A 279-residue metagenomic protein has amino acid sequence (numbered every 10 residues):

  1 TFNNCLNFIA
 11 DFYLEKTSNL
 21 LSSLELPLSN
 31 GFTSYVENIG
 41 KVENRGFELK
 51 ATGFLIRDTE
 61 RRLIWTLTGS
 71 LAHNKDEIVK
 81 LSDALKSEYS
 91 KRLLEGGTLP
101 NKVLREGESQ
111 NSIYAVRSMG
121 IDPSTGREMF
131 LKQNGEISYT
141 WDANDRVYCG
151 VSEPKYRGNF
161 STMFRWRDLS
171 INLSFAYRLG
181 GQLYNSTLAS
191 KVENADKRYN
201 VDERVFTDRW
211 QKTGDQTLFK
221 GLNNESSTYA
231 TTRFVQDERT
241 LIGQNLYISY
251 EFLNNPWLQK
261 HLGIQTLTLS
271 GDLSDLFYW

Functional and structural regions predicted by a protein language model:
T1, L6-L14, R45-L55, W65-H73 (+4 more regions): Membrane-embedded beta-strands that build the outer-membrane beta-barrel scaffold
T1-S29, E37, K41-N44: Extended, folded domain segments that form the structural surfaces/walls around functional sites
K16-L20, F32-T33, R57-T59, K75-L81 (+2 more regions): Gram-negative outer-membrane beta-barrel proteins
L24-F32, S82-R92, L188-K197: Flexible, surface-exposed loop regions and adjacent strand-edge segments of Gram-negative outer-membrane beta-barrel
L24-S34, G135-N144, Q216-T232: Flexible, solvent-exposed coil segments and beta strand-coil junctions, predominantly the extracellular/periplasmic
E37, E43, I56-S152, S274 (+1 more regions): Conserved small-residue
E43-F47, L63, P154-G158, V235 (+1 more regions): Residues that define the transmembrane beta-barrel architecture of outer-membrane proteins
R178-L276: Extracytoplasmic gating/loop element in the C-terminal half of outer-membrane beta-barrel translocons and assembly
